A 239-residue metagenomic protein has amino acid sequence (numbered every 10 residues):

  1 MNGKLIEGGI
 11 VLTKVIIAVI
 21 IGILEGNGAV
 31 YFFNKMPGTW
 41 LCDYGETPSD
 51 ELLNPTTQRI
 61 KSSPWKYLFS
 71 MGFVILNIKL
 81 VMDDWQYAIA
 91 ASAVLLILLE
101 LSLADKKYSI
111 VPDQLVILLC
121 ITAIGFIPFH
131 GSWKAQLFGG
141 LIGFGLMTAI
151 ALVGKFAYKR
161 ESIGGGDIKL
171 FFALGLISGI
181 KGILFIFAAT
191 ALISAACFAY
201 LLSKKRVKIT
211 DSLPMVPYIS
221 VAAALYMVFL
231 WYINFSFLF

Functional and structural regions predicted by a protein language model:
N2-F239: A membrane-topology feature that recognizes alpha-helical transmembrane segments and their immediate juxtamembrane
